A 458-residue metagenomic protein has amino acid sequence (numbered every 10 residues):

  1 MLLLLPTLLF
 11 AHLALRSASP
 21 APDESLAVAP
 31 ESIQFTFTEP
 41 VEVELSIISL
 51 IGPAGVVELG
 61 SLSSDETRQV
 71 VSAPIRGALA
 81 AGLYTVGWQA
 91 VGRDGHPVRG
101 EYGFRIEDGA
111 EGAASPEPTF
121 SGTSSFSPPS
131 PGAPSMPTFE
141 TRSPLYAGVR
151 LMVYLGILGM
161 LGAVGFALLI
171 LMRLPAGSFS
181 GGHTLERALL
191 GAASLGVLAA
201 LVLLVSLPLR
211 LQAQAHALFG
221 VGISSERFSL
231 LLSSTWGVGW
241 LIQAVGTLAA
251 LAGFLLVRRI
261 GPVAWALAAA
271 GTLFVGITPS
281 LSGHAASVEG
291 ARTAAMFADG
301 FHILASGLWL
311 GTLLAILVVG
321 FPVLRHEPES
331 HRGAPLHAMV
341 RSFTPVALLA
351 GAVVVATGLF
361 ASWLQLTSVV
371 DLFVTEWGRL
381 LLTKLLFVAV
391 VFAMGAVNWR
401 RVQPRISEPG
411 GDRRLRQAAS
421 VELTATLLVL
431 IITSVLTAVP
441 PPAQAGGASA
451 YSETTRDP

Functional and structural regions predicted by a protein language model:
M1-L2: Bacterial N-terminal signal peptides that target proteins for export
H12-S19, E24-A114: Acidic, low-complexity Ser/Thr/Gly/Pro-rich repeat segments typical of extracellular/periplasmic and surface-exposed
A14, V71-A78, T85-R93, R99-P458: Polytopic transmembrane helical bundles with strong interfacial aromatic enrichment
